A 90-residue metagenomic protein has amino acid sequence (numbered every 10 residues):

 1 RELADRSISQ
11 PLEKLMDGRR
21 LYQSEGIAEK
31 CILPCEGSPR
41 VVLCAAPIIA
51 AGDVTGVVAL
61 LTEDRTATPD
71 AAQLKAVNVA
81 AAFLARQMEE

Functional and structural regions predicted by a protein language model:
A4, I8-K14, G18-K30, T55-E90: Juxtadomain coupling helices with adjacent low-complexity linkers
E29, G37-P47: A short beta-strand signature within small-molecule sensing/ligand-binding domains used in signal transduction
